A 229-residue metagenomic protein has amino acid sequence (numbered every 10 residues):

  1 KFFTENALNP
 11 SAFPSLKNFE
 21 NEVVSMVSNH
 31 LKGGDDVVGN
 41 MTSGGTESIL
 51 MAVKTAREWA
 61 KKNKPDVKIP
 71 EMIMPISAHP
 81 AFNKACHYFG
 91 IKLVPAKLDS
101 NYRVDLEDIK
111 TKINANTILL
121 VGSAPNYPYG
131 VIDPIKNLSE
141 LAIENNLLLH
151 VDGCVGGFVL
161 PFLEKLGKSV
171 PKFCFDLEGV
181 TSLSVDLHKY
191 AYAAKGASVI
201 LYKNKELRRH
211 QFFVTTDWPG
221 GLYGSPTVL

Functional and structural regions predicted by a protein language model:
F3-G45, W59: Conserved N-terminal alpha-helix of the aminotransferase class I/II PLP-enzyme fold
M51-K54, N83-Y88, G130-P134, V159-L166 (+1 more regions): Short acidic, glycine/serine/threonine-rich loops at helix termini
W59-P80: Conserved PLP-anchoring active-site segment centered on the Schiff-base-forming lysine
A78, N126, V155-G157, K189: Active-site-proximal loop/turn and secondary-structure-junction residues that shape catalytic pockets, frequently
V104-G153: Active-site phosphate-binding strand-loop segment of PLP-dependent enzymes
L106-D108, I132-E144, G156-S182: Active-site pre-lysine segment of PLP-dependent enzymes
L166-L229: Active-site C-terminal subdomain of aminotransferase-like
